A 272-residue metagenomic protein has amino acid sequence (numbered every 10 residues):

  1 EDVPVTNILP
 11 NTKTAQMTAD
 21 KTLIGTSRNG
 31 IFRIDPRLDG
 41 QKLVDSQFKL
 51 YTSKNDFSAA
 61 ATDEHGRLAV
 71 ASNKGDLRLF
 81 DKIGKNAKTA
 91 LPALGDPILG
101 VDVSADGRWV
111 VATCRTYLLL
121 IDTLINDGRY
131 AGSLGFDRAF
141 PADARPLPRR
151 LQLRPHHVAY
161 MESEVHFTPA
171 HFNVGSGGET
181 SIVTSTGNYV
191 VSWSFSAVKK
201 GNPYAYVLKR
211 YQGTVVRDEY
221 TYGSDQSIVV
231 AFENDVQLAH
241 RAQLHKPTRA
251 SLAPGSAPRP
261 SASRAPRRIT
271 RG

Functional and structural regions predicted by a protein language model:
E1-D2, S27-Q47, H65, N73-T89 (+3 more regions): Per-blade loop-tip surfaces of WD-repeat and WD-like beta-propellers in eukaryotic adaptors/scaffolds
E1-N7, P36-G40, D45-T52, N73 (+3 more regions): Surface-exposed loop and turn segments in beta-propeller and other repeat-based domains that flank or scaffold
D2-M17, S46-A61, G95-V103, H156-G175 (+1 more regions): Canonical WD40 repeat/beta-propeller blade segments in eukaryotic WD-repeat proteins
V3-T6, T22, T26, D81 (+3 more regions): Residue-level marker of intrinsically disordered, low-complexity segments enriched for small/polar residues
Q16-M17, T22-S27, A61, L68-S72 (+4 more regions): Conserved beta-strand element within WD40/beta-propeller blades
I31, L68, L77, V110 (+4 more regions): Hydrophobic residues embedded in beta-strands of well-ordered beta-sheets
N73-D76, D81-G175, V183-W193: WD40 beta-propeller repeat blades
R150, H156-G272: C-terminal scaffolding/assembly regions of large eukaryotic complex subunits
